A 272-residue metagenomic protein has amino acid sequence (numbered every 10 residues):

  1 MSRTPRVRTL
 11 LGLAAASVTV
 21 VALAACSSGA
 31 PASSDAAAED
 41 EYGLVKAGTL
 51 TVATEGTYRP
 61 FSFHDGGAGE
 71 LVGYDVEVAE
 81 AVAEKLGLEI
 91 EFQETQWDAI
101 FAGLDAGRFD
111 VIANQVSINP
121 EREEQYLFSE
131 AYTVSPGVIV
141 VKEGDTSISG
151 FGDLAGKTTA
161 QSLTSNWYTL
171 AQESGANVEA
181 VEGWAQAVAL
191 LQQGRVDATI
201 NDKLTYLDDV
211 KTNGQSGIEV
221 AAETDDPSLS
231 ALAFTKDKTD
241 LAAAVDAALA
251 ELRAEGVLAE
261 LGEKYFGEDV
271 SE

Functional and structural regions predicted by a protein language model:
V21-A25: C-terminal motif of bacterial Sec signal peptides marking the signal peptidase cleavage site
S27-A30: Bacterial signal peptide processing site
D35-Q115: Extracytoplasmic small-molecule ligand-binding "clamshell" domains of the periplasmic binding protein/Venus flytrap
S62-D65, A79-L86, T164-E182, V210-G214: Ligand-binding cleft/hinge of the Venus flytrap
G87-E89, A106-N114, T158, Q193-T205 (+1 more regions): Alpha-to-beta junction loops
F92-A102, T146, T164-S165, E179-Q193: Short helix-initiation/N-cap motifs at beta->coil->alpha
V134-V141, K203-L207, K211-A250, E268-E272: Periplasmic-binding protein-like
K142-T158: Flexible hinge/capping segments at coil-to-helix
